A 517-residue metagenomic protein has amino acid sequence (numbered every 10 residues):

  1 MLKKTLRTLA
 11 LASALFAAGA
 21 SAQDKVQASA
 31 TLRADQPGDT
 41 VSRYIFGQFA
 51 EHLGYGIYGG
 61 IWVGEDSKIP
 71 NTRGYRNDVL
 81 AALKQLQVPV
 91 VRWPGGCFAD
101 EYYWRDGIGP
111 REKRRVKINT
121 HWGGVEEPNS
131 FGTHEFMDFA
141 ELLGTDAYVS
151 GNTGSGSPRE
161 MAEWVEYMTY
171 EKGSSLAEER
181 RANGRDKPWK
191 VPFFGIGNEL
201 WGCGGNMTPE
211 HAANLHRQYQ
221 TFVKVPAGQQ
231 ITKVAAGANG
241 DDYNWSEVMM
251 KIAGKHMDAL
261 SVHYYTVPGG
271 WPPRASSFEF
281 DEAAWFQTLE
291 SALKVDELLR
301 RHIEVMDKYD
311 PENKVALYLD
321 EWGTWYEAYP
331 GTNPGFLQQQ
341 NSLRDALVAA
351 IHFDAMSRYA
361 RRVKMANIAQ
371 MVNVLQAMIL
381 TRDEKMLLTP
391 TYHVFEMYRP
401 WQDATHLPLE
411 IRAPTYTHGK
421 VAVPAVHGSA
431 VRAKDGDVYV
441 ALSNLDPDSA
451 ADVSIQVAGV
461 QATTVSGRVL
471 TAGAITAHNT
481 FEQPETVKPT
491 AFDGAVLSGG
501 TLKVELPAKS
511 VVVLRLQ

Functional and structural regions predicted by a protein language model:
M1-K4: N-terminal secretory signal peptides that target proteins for export/translocation
R7-G19: Hydrophobic helical h-region of N-terminal Sec-dependent signal peptides in bacterial secretory/periplasmic proteins
A22-A259, A292-A328, T332-Q517: Non-catalytic accessory regions flanking glycosidase/transglycosidase catalytic cores in CAZymes
V262: Histidine-centered catalytic micro-motifs
Y265-F286, T332: Active-site His/acidic residue clusters
L289: Gly/Pro-rich active-site loop or hairpin
